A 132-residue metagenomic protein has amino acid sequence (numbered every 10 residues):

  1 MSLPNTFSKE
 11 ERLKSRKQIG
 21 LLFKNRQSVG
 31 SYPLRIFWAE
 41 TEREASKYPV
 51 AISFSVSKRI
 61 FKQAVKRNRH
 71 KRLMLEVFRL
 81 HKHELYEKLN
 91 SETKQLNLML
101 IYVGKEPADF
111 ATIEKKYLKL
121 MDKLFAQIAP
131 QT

Functional and structural regions predicted by a protein language model:
M1-T132: Positively charged, solvent-exposed patches that mediate nucleic-acid binding
